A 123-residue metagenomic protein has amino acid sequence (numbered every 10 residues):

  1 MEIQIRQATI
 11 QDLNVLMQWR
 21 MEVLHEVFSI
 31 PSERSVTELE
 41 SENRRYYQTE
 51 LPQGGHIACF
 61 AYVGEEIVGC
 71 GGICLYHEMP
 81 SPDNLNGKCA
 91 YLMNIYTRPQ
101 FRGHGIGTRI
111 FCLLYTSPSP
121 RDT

Functional and structural regions predicted by a protein language model:
M1-Q11: Conserved N-terminal entry element of GNAT/NAT acetyltransferase domains
L24-Y47: Conserved GNAT-fold acetyl-CoA-binding loop/helix
Q48-C59: A short helix-loop-beta-strand connector motif used in the catalytic cores of GNAT acetyltransferases and, in some
F60, E66-L75, Y91: Conserved beta-strand in the GNAT
H77, N94-R102: A short, internal acetyl-CoA/4′-phosphopantetheine-binding micro-motif in the GNAT/acyltransferase core
E78-L85: A short, polar/charged loop-to-alpha-helix boundary motif
F101, G105-L113: Conserved acetyl-CoA pyrophosphate-binding loop and the N-cap/start of the following alpha-helix in GNAT-like
P118-T123: Single conserved hydrophobic/aromatic residue that forms the stacking wall/gate of nucleotide- or nucleobase-binding
